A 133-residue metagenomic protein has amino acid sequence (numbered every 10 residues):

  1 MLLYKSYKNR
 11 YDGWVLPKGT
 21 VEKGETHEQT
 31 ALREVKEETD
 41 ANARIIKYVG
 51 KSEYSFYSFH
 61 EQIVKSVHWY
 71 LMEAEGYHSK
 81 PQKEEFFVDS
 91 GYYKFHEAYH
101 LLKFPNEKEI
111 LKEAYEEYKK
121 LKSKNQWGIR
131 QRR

Functional and structural regions predicted by a protein language model:
M1-L16: N-terminal strand-loop-strand
Y4, P17, V64, Q82 (+1 more regions): Generic cytosolic/nucleocytoplasmic N-terminal low-complexity/intrinsically disordered segments
P17, K23, R132: Functional cleft and adjacent loop/helix regions within the main domain that mediate ligand binding or catalysis
V21-E109: Unchanged
H100-R133: Charged phosphate-binding loop/patch that engages nucleotide di/tri-phosphates or the phosphate backbone of nucleic
